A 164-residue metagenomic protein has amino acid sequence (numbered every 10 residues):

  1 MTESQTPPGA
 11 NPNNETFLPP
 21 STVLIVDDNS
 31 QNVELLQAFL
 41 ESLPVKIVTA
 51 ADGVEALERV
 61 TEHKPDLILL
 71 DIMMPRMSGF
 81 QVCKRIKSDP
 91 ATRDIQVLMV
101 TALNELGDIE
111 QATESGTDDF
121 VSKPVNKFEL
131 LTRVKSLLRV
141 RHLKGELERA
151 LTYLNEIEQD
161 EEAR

Functional and structural regions predicted by a protein language model:
M1-L24, Q37, R149, L154-E161: Non-catalytic signal-transmission and effector/linker regions of two-component phosphorelay proteins
E15, T22, S30-A51: Two-component/phosphorelay signaling modules centered on CheY-like receiver
V33, H63, M74-R76, R93 (+2 more regions): The feature encodes the CheY-like receiver
T49-L67: Acidic, metal-coordinating helix/loop segments flanking the phosphotransfer/catalytic sites of two-component signaling
M74, I86, V97: Receiver (REC) domain active-site loop signature in two-component systems and cognate sites in sensor histidine kinases
